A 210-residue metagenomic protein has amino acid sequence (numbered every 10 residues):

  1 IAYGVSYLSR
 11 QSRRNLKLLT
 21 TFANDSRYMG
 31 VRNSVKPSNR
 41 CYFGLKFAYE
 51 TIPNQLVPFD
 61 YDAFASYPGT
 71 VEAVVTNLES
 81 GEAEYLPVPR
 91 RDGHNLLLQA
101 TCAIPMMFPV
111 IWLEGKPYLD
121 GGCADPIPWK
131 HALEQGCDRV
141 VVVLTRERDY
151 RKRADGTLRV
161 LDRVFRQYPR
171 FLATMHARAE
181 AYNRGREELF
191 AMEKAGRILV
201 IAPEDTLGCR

Functional and structural regions predicted by a protein language model:
I1-Q55, P87-A100, L144, R148-D155: Patatin-like phospholipase
A2, E82, G208-R210: A short acidic, helix-capping loop that chelates divalent metal ions and anchors anionic groups
M29-R40, Y168-M175, L207: Short glycine/proline- and acidic residue-enriched helix-loop micro-motifs that form flexible lids or anion-recognition
P58-F59, D125-W129, R184-E187: Glycine-rich, charged/polar anion/phosphate-binding loops that engage phosphate groups from diverse ligands
D60-V71, K194-I198: A short helix-to-beta-strand connector/capping loop
A65-R163: Active-site gating loop/helix substructures
R151, G156-F190: Catalytic phosphate-donor-binding core of small-molecule kinases
G185-R210: C-terminal helical/tail subdomains of lipid-metabolizing enzymes
